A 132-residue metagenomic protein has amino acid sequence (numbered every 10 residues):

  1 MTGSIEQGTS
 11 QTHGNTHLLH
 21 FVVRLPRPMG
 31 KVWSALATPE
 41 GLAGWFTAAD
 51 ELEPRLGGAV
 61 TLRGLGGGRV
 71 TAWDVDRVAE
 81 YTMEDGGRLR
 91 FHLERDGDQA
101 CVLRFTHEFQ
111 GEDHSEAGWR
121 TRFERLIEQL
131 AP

Functional and structural regions predicted by a protein language model:
M1-E51: Hydrophobic ligand-binding cavity/cleft-lining segments
S10-N15, P54-L56, A72-D74, R95-D98: Short, ordered beta-strand-loop transition motifs
L18, V78-P132: Beta-strand/loop substructures that line and gate deep hydrophobic ligand-binding cavities in soluble
H20-P26, T61, R69, H92-E94: Generic structural detector for well-ordered beta-strands
F21-R24, A35-L36, T71-A72, E108-D113: Alpha-helical interaction segments
V32, L42, V60, V70 (+3 more regions): Hydrophobic pocket/interface hotspot
E40-R88: Glycine-rich portal/gate segments that line the openings of hydrophobic small-molecule binding cavities
